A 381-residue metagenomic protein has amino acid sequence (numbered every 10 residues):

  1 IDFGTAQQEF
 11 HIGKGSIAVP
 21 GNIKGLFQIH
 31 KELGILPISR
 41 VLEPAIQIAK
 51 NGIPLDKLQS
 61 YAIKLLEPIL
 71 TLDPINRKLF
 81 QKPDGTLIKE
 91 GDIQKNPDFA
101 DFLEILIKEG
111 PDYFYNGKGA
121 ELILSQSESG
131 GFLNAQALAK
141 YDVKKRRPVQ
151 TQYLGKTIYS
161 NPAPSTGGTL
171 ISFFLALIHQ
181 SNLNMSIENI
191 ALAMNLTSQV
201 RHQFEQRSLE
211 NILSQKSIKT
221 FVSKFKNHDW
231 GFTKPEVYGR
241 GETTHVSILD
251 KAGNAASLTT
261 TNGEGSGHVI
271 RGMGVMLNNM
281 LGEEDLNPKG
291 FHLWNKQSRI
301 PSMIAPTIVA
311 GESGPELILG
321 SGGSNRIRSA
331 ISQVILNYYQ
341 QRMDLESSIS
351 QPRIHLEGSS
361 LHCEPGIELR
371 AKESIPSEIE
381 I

Functional and structural regions predicted by a protein language model:
I1, G131-N134, N254-L317, N325-R328 (+2 more regions): Active-site rim segments in enzyme catalytic domains, especially the processed small/beta chain of N-terminal
I1-K156, P162, S217-N227, P301: Noncatalytic scaffold domains of N-terminal-nucleophile
G4, V149-S214: Internal alpha/beta scaffold segment
K24-E32, E109-N116, E121-L122, I178-H179 (+1 more regions): Alpha-helical support elements that line or immediately flank enzyme active sites and cofactor-binding pockets
K144-K145, R240-T243, S302-I304: Short, small/polar residue-rich loop motifs at catalytic or cofactor-binding pockets
N182-T261, I270-M273, I381: Internal maturation/activation junctions in enzymes
Q203, R207-E210, A252, S298 (+2 more regions): Extended C-terminal subregions enriched in glycine
